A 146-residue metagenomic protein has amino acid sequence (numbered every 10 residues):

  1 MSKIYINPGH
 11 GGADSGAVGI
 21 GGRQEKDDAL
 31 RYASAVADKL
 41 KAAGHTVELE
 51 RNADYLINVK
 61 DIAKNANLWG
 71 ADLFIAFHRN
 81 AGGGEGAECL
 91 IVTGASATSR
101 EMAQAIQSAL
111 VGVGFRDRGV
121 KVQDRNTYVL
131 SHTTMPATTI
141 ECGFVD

Functional and structural regions predicted by a protein language model:
S2-K3, D27-D146: Active-site-proximal helix/loop segments of hydrolytic enzymes
I4-A17: Short, surface-exposed beta-strand segments enriched in small/polar/acidic residues
G16-R31: Glycine- and acidic-residue-enriched helix-capping/strand-helix junction motifs
